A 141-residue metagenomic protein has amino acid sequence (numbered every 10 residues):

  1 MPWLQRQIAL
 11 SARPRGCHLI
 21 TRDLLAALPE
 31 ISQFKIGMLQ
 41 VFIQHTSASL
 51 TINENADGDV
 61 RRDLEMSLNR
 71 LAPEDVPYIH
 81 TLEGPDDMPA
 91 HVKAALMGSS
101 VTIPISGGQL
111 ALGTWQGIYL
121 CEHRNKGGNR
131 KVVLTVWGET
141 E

Functional and structural regions predicted by a protein language model:
M1-E141: Active-site histidine-anchored catalytic micro-motif
